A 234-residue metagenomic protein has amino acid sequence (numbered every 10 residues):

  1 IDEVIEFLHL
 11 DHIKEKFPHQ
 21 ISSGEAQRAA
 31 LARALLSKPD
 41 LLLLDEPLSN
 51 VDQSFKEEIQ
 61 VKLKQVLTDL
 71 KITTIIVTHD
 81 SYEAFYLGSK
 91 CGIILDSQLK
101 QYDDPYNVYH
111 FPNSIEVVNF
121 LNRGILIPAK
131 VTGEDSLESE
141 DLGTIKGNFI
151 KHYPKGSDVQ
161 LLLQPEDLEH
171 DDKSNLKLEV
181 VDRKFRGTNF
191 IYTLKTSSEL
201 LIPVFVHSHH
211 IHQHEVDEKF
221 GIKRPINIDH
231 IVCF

Functional and structural regions predicted by a protein language model:
I1-E116: ABC ATPase nucleotide-binding domains
S22-S23, L121, P128, R186: Short glycine-rich loop/turn motifs that provide flexible caps or phosphate-binding loops at active sites
I72-I75, L126, N189: Secondary-structure boundary/capping residues
Y102, L126-P128, P203: Well-ordered beta-strand positions in beta-sheet-rich domains
Y109-T132, L162: C-terminal boundary and immediately downstream tail of ABC-type ATPase nucleotide-binding domains
G124, D135-F234: Non-catalytic connector elements of ABC transporters
